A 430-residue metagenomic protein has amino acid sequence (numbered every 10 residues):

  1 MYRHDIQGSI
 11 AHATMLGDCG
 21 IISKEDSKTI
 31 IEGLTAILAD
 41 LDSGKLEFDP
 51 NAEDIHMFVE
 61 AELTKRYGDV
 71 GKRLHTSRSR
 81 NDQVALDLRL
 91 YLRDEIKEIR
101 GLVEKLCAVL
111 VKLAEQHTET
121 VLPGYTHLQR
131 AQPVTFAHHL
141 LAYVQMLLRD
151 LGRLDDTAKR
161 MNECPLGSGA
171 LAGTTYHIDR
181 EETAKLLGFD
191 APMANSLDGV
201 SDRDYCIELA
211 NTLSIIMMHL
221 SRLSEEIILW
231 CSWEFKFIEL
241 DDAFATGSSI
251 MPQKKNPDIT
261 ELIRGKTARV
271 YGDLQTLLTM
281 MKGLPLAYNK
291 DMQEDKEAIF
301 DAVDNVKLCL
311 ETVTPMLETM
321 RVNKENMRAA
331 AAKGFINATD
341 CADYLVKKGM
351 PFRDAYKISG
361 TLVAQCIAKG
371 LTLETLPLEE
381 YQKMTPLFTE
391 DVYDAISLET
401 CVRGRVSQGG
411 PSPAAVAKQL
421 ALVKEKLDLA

Functional and structural regions predicted by a protein language model:
M1-G173, I178-A184, A191, T246-G247 (+4 more regions): A helix-coil-helix interface module used to build multimeric assemblies and to scaffold catalytic/cofactor sites
M1-G8, D69-V70, M251-A430: Glycine-rich cofactor/substrate-binding loops
S9, H56, E60, C206-L209 (+2 more regions): Short runs of predominantly hydrophobic/aromatic residues within well-ordered alpha helices that form helix-helix
A11-T14, L90, D94, I207-N211 (+1 more regions): Positions in alpha-helical segments
D18, T35-L46, K65-G68, K97 (+17 more regions): Generic secondary-structure signature for well-ordered alpha-helical cores
R93, E115, P123, Q129-G283 (+2 more regions): Charged, flexible cofactor/metal-binding loops and thiol motifs
